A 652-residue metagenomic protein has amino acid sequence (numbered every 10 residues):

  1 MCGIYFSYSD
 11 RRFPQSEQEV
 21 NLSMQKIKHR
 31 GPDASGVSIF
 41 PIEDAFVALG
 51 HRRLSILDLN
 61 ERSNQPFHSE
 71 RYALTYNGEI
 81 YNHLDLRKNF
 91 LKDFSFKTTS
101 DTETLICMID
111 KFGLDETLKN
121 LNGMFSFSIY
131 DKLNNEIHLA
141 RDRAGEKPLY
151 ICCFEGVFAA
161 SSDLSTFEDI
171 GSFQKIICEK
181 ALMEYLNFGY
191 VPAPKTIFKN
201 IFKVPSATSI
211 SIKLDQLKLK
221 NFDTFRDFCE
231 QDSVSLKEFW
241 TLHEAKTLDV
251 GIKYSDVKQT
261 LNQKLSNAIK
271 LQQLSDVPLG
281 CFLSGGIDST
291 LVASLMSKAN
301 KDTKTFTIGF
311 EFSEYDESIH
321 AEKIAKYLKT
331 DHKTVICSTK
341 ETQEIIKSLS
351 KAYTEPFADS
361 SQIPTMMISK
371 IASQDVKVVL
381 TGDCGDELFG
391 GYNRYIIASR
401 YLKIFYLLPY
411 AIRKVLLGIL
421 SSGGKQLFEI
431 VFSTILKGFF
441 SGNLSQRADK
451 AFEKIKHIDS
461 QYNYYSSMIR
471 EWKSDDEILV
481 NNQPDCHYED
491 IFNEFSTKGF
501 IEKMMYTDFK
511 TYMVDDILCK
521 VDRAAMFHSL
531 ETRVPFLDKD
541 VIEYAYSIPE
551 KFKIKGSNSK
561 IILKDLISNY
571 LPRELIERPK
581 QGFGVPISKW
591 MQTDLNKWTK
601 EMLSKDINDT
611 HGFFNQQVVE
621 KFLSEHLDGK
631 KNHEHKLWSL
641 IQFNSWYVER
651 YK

Functional and structural regions predicted by a protein language model:
M1, S559, H611, N615-K652: In a subset of proteins, long, contiguous C-terminal domains/tails are tracked
M1-T75, E79, C107-L242, S266-K270 (+6 more regions): N-terminal glutamine amidotransferase
S7-Q15, I39, A45, K92 (+8 more regions): ATP-dependent adenylate-handling active sites, centered on carboxylate activation for C-N bond formation
I42-E43, F94-D101, E116, K175-I177 (+5 more regions): Structural motif
G50-E61, F127, R143, S275 (+4 more regions): Short Ser/Thr-interspersed hydrophobic loop/turn segments at strand-loop and sheet-helix junctions that line or gate
L86-K92, D485-G499, G612-K630: Short amphipathic alpha-helical segments and their helix-coil junctions
I469-Y506: Glycine/proline-rich, flexible active-site/cofactor-binding loop segments that harbor closely spaced acidic
L571-K630: PAPS-dependent sulfotransferase catalytic core
